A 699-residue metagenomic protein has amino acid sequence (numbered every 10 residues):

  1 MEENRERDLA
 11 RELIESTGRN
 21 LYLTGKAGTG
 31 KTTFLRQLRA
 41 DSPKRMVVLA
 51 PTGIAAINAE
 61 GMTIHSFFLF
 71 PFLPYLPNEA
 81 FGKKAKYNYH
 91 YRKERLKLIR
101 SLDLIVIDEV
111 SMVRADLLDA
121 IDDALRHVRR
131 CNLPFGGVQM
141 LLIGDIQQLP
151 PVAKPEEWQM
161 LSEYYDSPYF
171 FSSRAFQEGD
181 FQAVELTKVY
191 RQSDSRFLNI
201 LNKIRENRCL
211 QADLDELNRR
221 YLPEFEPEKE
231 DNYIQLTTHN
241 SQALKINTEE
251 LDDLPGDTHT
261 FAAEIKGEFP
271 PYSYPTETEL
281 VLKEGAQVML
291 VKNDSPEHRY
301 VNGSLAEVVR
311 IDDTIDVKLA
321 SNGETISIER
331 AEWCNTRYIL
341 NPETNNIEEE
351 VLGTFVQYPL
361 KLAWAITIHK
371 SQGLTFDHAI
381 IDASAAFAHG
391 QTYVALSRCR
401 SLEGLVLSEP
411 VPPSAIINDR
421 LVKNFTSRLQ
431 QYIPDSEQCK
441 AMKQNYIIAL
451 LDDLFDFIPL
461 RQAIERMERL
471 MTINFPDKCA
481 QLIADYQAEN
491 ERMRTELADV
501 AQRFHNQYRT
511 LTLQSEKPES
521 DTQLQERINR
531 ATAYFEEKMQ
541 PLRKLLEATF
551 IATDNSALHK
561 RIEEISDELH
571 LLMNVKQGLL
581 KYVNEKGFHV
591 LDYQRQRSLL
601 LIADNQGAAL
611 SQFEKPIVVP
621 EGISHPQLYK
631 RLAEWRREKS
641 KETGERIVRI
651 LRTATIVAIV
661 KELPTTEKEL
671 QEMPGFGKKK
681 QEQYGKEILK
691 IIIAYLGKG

Functional and structural regions predicted by a protein language model:
M1-P616: Conserved ATP-binding/catalytic motifs of P-loop helicase motor domains
T392, H625, Y629, R652-I656: Short runs of predominantly hydrophobic/aromatic residues within well-ordered alpha helices that form helix-helix
Q612-T643: Long, charged low-complexity interaction segments
A633, R637-T665, Q683-A694: Amphipathic, charged-and-aliphatic alpha-helical interface segments that function as noncatalytic docking
L670: Conserved phosphate/oxyanion-binding catalytic-loop motifs
P674-G677: Small-residue hinge/turn detector
K698-G699: Intrinsically disordered, low-complexity Ser/Thr-rich linker and spacer segments in cell-wall-related proteins
